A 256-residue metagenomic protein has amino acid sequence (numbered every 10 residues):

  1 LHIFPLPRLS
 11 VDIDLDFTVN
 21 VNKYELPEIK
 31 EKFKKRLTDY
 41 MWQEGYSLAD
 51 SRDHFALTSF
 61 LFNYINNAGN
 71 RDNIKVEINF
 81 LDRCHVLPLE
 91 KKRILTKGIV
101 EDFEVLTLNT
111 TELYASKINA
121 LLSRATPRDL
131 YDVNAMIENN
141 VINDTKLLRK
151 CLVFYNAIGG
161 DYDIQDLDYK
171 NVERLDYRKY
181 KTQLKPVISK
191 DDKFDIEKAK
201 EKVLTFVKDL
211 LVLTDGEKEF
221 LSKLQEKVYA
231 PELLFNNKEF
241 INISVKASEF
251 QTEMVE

Functional and structural regions predicted by a protein language model:
I3-P7, I13, F17-E256: Structured mid-to-C-terminal alpha-helical surface segments
